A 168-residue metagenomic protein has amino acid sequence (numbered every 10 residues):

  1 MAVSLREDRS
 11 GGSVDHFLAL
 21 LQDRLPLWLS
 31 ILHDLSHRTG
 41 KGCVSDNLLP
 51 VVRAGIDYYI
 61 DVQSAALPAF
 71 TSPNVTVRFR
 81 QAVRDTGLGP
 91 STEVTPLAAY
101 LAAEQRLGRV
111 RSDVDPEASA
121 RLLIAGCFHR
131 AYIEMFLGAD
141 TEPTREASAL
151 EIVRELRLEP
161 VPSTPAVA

Functional and structural regions predicted by a protein language model:
S4-L5, H16, L20-V51: Amphipathic alpha-helical linker/stalk segments
D8-V14: Conserved hydrolase catalytic core segment
H16, L20, V44-N47, V51 (+5 more regions): Residue-level detector of well-ordered alpha-helical segments, enriched for hydrophobic/aromatic packing positions
R24, W28-L29, Q63, L67 (+2 more regions): Short amphipathic alpha-helical interaction/hinge segments
H37, P50-I60, A66-V77, V153-R157: Helix-loop "lid/cap" segments that line or gate small-molecule binding pockets
G42, D46, D57-A69, V77-L107 (+2 more regions): Amphipathic alpha-helical packing segments from all-alpha helical-bundle domains
P50, A54-D57, S91-L107, R121-A168: C-terminal peripheral helix-coil segments that are non-catalytic and often amphipathic
V110-R111: Conserved hydrophobic residue
